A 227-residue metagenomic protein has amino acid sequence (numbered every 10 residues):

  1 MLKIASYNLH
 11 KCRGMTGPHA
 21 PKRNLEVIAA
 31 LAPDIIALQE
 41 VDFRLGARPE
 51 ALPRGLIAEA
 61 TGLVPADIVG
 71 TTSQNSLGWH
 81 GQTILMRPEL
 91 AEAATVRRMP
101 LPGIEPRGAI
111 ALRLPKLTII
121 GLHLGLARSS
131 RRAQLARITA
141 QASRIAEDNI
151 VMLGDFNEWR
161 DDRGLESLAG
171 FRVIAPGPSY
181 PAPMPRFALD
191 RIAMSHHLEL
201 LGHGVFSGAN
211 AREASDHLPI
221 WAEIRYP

Functional and structural regions predicted by a protein language model:
M1-G14, A109-L126: Active-site-proximal beta-strand elements of phosphoester/diester hydrolases
I4-L9, N24-P49, I119-L122, Q134 (+4 more regions): Active-site beta-strand/loop signature of hydrolases that rely on acidic residues for catalysis
K11, R87-E89, K116, L126 (+2 more regions): Non-catalytic surface loops within mature trypsin-like serine protease
C12-G14, F43-P49, Q74-N75, A127-S130 (+2 more regions): Active-site environment of divalent metal-dependent phosphoester hydrolases
T16-G17, I35, V41-K116, G204-A209: Structured beta-strand-rich core segments of catalytic domains in phosphoester-bond hydrolases
H19-P21, E50-R54, Q82, Q134-A136 (+1 more regions): Short, glycine/charged-enriched secondary-structure capping and boundary segments
L90, L101, L117, L124-A127 (+1 more regions): Short acidic/polar capping segments at secondary-structure boundaries
T95-I104, R113, S143-V151, N157-P227: Metal-dependent phosphoester-hydrolase catalytic domains
